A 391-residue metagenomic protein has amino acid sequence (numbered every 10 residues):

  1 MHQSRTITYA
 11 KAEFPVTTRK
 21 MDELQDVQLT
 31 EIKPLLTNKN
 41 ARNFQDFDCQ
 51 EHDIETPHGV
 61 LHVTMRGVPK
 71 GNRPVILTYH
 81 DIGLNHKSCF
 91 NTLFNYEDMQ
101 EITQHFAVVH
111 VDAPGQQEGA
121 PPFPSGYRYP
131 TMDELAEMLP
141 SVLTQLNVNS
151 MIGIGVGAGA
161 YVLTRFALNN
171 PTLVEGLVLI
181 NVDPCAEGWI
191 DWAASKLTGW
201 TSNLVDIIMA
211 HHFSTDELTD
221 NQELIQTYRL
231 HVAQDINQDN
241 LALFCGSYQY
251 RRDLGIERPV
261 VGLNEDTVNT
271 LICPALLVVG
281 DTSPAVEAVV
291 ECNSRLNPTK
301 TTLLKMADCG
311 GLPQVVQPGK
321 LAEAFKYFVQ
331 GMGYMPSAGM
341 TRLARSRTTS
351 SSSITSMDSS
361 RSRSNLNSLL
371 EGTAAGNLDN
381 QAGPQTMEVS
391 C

Functional and structural regions predicted by a protein language model:
M1-I76, Q104-F106, Q330-C391: Alpha/beta-hydrolase fold catalytic core
P57-P122: Conserved HGGG/HGGXW glycine-rich cap/lid loop of the alpha/beta-hydrolase fold
M132-I152: Conserved acidic catalytic loop of the alpha/beta-hydrolase fold
G159-A160, A322: Catalytic nucleophile loop
Y161-V205: Flexible "cap/lid" loop of the alpha/beta hydrolase fold
N237-K305, T349, T355, R363 (+2 more regions): Conserved serine/cysteine hydrolase catalytic core
M306-P313, P318-G319, L343: Histidine-bearing beta->alpha loop at or near hydrolase active sites
Q314-Q330, M335-P336: Post-His helix in hydrolase/transferase enzymes
